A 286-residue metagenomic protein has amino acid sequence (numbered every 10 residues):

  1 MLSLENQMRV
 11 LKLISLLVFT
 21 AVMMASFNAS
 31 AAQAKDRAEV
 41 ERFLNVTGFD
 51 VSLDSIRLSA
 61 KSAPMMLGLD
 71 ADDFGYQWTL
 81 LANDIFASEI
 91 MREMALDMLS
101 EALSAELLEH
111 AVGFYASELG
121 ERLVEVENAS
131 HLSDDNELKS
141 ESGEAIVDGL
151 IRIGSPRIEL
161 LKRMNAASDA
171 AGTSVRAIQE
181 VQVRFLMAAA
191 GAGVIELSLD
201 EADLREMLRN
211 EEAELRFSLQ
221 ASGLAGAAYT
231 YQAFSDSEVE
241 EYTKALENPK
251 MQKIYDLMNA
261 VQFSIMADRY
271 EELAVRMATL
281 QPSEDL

Functional and structural regions predicted by a protein language model:
L4-L16: Bacterial N-terminal signal peptides that target proteins for export
I14-A25: Bacterial N-terminal signal peptides
F27-Q33: Sec/Tat signal peptide C-region and signal peptidase I cleavage site
Q33-L138, L273: N-terminal Sec/ER secretory leader and immediately downstream segment of secreted/extracellular precursors
E41, E93, D97, E109 (+7 more regions): Solvent-exposed, polar/charged alpha-helical surfaces in well-ordered, non-transmembrane soluble domains, broadly
V126, H131-S133, E137-K139, G143-A145 (+3 more regions): Outer-membrane beta-barrel domain signature
L132-Q232: Extended amphipathic alpha-helical interaction segments
A213-L286: A cross-kingdom marker for long, charged
